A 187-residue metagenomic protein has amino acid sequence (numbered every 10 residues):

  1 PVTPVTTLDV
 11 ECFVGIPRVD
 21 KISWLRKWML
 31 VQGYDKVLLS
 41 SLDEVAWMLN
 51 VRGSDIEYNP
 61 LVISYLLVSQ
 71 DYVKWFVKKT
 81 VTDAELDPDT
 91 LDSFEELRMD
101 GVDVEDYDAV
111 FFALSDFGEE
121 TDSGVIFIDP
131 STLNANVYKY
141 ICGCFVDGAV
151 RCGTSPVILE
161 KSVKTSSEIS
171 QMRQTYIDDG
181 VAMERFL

Functional and structural regions predicted by a protein language model:
P1-L187: Active-site neighborhoods and metal-handling regions in enzymes and metal-associated proteins
